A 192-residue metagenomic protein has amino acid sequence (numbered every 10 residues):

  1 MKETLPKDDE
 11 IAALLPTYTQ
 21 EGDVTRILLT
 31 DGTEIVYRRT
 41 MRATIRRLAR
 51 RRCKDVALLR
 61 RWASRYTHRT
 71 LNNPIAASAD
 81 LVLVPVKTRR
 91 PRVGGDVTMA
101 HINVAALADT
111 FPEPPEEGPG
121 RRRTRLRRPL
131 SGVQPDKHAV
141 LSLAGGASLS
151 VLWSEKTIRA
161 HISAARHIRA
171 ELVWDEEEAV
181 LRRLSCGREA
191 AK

Functional and structural regions predicted by a protein language model:
M1-I102, A106-K192: Eukaryotic intrinsically disordered, low-complexity regulatory linkers and tails enriched in Ser/Thr/Pro
